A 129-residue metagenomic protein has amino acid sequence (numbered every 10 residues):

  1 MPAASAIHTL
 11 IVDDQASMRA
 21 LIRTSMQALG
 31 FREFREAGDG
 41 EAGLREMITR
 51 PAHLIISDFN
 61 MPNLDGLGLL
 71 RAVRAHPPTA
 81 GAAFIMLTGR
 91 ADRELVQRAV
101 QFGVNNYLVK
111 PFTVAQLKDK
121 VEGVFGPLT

Functional and structural regions predicted by a protein language model:
A16-R35, F102: Two-component/phosphorelay signaling modules centered on CheY-like receiver
R23, G68, A91-N106: Alpha4 helix (beta4-alpha4-beta5 surface) of REC/receiver domains from two-component response regulators
E36-R45, G66: Helix N-cap/capping motif at the beta->alpha junctions
R45, L67-A80: Short amphipathic alpha-helix used as the core "switch/output" element in two-component signaling
R50-I56: Active-site beta3 strand of CheY-like receiver
M61: Receiver (REC) domain active-site loop signature in two-component systems and cognate sites in sensor histidine kinases
E94, F112-V121: C-terminal output helix
